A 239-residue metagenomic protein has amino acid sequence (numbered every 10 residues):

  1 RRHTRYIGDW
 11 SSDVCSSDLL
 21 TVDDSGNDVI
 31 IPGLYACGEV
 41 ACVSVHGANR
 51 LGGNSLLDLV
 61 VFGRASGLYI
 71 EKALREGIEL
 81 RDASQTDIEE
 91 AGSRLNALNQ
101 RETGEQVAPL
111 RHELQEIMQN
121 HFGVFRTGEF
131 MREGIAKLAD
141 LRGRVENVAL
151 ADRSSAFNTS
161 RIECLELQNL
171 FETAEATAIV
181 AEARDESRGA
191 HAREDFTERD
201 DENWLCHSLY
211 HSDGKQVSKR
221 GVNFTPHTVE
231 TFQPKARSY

Functional and structural regions predicted by a protein language model:
R1-V14: Single conserved hydrophobic/aromatic residue that forms the stacking wall/gate of nucleotide- or nucleobase-binding
S12, D18-A36, V40-Y239: Glycine- and aromatic-enriched mobile tails/lids
